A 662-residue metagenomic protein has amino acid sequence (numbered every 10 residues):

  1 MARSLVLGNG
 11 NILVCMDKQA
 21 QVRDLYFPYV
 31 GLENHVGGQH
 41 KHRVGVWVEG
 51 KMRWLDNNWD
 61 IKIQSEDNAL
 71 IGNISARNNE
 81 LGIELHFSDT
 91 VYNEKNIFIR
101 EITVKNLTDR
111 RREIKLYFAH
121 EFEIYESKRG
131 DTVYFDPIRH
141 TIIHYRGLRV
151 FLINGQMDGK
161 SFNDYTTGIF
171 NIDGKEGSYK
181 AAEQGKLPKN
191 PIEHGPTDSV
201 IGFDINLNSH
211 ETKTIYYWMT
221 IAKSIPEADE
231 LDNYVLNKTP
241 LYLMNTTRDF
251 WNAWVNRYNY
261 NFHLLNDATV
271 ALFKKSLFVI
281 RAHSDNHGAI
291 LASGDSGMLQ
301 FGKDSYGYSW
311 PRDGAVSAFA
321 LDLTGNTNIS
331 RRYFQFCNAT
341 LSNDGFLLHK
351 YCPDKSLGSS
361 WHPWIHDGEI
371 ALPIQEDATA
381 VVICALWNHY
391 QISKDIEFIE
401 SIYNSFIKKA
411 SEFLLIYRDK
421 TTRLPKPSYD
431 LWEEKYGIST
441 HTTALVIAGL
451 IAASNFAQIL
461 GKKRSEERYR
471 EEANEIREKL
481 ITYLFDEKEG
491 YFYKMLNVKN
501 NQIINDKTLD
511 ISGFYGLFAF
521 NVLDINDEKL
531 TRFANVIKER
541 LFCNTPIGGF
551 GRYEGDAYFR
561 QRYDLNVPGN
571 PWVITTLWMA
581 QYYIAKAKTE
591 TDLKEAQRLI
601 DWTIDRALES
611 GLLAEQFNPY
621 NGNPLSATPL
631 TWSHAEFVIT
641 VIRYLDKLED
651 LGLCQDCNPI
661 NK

Functional and structural regions predicted by a protein language model:
M1-K41, Y306, S317, L348 (+5 more regions): C-terminal capping/lid segments that line or modulate ligand- or cofactor-binding pockets
M1-L5, I225-E227, P240-S309, R332 (+2 more regions): Low-complexity, Ser/Thr/Pro/Gly-enriched N-terminal "stalk/linker" regions
M1-N79, R146, F151-K180, T247-L272: An extended acidic
I63, R111-I114, I205-P226: Short Pro-Gly-centered flexible turn/kink motifs
I63-N68, N73-S75, A289-L299, S309 (+4 more regions): Helix-terminus loop motifs that line ligand-binding clefts
S75-R77, L81-Q184, S199-I201, Y234-W254: Polysaccharide-binding surfaces and accessory modules of carbohydrate-active proteins
T166-I169, H263-A289, Q335-S359, A371 (+7 more regions): Active-site acid/base region of carbohydrate-active enzymes
T246, Q335, D344-C352, K420-R532 (+3 more regions): Catalytic cores of carbohydrate-active enzymes
